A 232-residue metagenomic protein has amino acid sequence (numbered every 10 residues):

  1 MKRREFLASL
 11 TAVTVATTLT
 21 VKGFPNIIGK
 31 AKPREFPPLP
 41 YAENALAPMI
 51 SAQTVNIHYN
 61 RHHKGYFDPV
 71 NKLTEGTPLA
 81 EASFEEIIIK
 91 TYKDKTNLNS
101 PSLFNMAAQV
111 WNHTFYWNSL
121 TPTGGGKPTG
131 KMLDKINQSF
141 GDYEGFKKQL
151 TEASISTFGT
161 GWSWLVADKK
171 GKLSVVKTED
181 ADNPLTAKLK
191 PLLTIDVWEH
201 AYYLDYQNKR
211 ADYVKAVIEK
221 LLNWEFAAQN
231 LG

Functional and structural regions predicted by a protein language model:
M1-T14: N-terminal secretory signal peptides and thylakoid transit peptides that target proteins across membranes
T14, E225-F226, G232: Protein-protein interaction regions
V15-T20: Hydrophobic h-region of N-terminal signal peptides that target proteins for export in Gram-negative bacteria
V21-I50: C-terminal segment of N-terminal export signals and the immediately downstream linker at the start of the mature
A45-A47, S51-G76, A80: Early transmembrane hairpin module of multi-pass membrane proteins
A45-P48, T91-L98, E179-D182: Acidic/His metal-coordination segments adjacent to aromatic residues that form catalytic metal sites in metalloenzymes
R61, N71-V175: All-alpha RGS (Regulator of G-protein Signaling) helical domain and cognate RGS-like helical scaffolds
E152-N208, A216-E225: An amphipathic alpha-helical core segment
